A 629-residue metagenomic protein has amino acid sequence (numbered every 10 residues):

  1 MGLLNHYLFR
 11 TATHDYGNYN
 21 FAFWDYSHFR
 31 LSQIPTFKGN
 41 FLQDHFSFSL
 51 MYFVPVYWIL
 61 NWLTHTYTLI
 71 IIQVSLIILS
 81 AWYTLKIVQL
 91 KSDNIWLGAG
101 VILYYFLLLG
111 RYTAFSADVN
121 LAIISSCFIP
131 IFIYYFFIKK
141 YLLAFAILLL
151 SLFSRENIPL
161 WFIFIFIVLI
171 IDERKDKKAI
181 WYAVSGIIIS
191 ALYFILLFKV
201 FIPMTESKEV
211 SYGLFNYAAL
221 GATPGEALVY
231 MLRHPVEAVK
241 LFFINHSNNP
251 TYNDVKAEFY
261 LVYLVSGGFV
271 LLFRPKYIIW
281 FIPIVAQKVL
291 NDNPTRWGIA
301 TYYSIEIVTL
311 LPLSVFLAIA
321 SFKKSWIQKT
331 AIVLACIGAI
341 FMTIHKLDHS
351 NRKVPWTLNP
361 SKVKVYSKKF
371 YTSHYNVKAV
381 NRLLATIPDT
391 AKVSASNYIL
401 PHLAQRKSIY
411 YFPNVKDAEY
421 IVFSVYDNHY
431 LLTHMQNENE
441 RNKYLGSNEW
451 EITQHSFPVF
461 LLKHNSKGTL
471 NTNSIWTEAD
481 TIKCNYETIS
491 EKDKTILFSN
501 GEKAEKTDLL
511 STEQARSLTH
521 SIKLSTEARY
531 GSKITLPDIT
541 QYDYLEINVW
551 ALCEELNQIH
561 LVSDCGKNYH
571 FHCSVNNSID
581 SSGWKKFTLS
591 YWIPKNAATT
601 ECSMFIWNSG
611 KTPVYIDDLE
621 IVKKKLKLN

Functional and structural regions predicted by a protein language model:
N18-S27, G39-T64, Y230: Short hydrophobic/aromatic helix or loop-helix immediately within or flanking a transmembrane segment in polytopic
S47-V54, T66-Y83, G98-I131, F153 (+1 more regions): Aromatic- and kink-enriched transmembrane "portal" helix at the membrane-lumen/periplasm boundary that abuts
Y83-K86, L107, A122-L148, I165: Specific aromatic-rich, kink-prone transmembrane helix
W96, V184-A191, F322-V354: Signature aromatic-anchored transmembrane alpha helix within multi-pass, membrane-resident enzymes that catalyze glycan
L160, I278-K324: Hydrophobic/aromatic-rich transmembrane helices and adjacent perimembrane loops
W161-A191: Perimembrane helix-loop-helix junctions
N245, D254-F281, V285: Hydrophobic, aromatic-rich transmembrane alpha-helices and their immediate juxtamembrane boundary segments
N473-N629: Extracellular and organelle-lumenal recognition/adhesion modules and their flexible linkers in secreted
